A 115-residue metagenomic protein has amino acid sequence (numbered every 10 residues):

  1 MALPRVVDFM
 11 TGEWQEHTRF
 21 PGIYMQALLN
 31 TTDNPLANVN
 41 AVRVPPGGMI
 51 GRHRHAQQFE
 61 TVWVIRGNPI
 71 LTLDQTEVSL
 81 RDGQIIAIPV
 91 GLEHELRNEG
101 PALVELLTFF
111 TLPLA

Functional and structural regions predicted by a protein language model:
M1-L36: A short, N-terminal "cap"/entry segment at the start of jelly-roll beta-barrel domains of the cupin/DSBH fold
A27, N40-H55: Conserved short histidine dyad/triad with adjacent acidic residue
A41, A102-A115: A short hydrophobic beta-strand segment most commonly corresponding to one strand of the jelly-roll/cupin
V42, N68, T76-V78: Well-ordered beta-strand scaffold positions
P46, Q57-Q58, T76, L92-E93 (+1 more regions): A generic "binding-loop/recognition-motif" signal
R52, L71-T72, I88, H94-G100: Short beta-strand His + acidic residue motifs that chelate non-heme Fe in jelly-roll/DSBH and cupin folds
Q57-E60, V64-P69: Glycine- and acidic-residue-biased ligand/ion/polar-headgroup-sensing regions
T76-V90: Short acidic-glycine-tyrosine-enriched beta hairpin
